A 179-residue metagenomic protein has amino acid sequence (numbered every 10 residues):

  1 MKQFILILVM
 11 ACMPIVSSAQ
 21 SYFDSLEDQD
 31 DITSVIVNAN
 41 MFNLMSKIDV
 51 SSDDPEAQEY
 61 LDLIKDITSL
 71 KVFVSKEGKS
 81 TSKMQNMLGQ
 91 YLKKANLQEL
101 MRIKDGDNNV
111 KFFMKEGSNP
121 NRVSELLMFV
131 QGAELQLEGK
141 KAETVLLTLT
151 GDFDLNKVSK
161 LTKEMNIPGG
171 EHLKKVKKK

Functional and structural regions predicted by a protein language model:
M1-S25: Bacterial Sec-dependent N-terminal signal peptides
A19-Q20, Q85, L155-V158: Alpha-helix initiation and N-capping motif
D24-L88: Early exported N-terminus immediately downstream of N-terminal targeting peptides
D24-Q29, A39-N43, I64, K93-E99 (+3 more regions): Contiguous interface-forming segments/domains that mediate binding rather than catalysis
V37, V72-V74, M114, V130 (+1 more regions): Hydrophobic side chains in beta-strands
E77-S80, S118-N119, E134-L135, G151-D154: Solvent-exposed loop/turn segments at secondary-structure junctions within structured extracellular/periplasmic domains
M84-V145: Surface-exposed, polar helix/loop patches in the mature regions of secreted/periplasmic/lumenal proteins that form
T144-K179: C-terminal partner/receptor-binding element of secreted or periplasmic proteins
